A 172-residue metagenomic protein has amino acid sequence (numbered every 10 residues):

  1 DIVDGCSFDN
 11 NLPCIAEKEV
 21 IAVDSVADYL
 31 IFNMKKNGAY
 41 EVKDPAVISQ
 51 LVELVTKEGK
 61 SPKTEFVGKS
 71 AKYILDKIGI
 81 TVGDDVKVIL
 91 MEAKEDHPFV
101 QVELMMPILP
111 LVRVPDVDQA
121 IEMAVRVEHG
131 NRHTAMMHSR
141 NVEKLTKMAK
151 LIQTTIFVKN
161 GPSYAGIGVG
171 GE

Functional and structural regions predicted by a protein language model:
D1-E95: ALDH superfamily catalytic-core signature
I80-E172: Conserved C-terminal structural/oligomerization subdomain of aldehyde/semialdehyde dehydrogenase
